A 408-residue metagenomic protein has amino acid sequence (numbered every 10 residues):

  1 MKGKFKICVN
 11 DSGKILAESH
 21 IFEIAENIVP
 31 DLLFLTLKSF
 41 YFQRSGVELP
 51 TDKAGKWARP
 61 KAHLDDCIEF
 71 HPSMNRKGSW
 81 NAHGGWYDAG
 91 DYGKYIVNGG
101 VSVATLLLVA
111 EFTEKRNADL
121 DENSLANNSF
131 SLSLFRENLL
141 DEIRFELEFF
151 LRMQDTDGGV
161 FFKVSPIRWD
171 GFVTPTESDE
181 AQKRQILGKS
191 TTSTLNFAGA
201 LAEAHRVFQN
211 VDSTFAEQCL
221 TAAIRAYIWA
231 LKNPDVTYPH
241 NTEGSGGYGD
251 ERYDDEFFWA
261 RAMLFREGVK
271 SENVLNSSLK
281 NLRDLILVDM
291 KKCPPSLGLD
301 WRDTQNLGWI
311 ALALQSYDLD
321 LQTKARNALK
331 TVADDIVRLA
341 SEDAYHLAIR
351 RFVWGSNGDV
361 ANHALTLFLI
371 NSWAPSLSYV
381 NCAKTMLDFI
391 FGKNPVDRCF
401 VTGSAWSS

Functional and structural regions predicted by a protein language model:
M1: Aromatic sugar-binding surface patches on proteins that engage polysaccharides or sugar-phosphate polymers
K4-S19, V29-S408: Glycan-recognition and catalytic cores of secretory/periplasmic carbohydrate-active enzymes
F22-E26: Interdomain boundary/hinge segments at the C-termini of tandem beta-sandwich modules
